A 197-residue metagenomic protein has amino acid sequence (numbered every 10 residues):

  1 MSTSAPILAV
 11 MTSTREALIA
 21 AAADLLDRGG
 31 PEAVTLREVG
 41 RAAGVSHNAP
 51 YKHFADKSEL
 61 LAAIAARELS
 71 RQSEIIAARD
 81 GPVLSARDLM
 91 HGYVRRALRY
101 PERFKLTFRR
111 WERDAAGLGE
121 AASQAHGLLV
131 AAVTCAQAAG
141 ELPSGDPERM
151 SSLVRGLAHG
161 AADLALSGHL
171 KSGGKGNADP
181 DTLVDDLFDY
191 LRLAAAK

Functional and structural regions predicted by a protein language model:
M1-S13, D24, K197: N-terminal intrinsically disordered/low-complexity leader segments
I7, A66-D88, G119, A132-T134: Amphipathic alpha-helical linker/stalk segments
A17, A21, L25-E59, A63: Helix-turn-helix
L18-L26, E68, Q72, Y93 (+1 more regions): Short hydrophobic clusters on alpha-helical segments that form packing/core surfaces in small helical domains
L26, L60-E68, T107, A121-A122: Alpha-helical DNA-contacting segments of helix-turn-helix folds
A63, E74-R103, R113-D114, M150-V154: Hydrophobic alpha-helical connector segments
R87-F108, L118-E120, Q124-V130, R155-A162 (+2 more regions): Helical hydrophobic small-molecule/effector-binding pocket
D88, R96, D114-E141, E148-L153 (+1 more regions): Amphipathic alpha-helical packing segments from all-alpha helical-bundle domains
